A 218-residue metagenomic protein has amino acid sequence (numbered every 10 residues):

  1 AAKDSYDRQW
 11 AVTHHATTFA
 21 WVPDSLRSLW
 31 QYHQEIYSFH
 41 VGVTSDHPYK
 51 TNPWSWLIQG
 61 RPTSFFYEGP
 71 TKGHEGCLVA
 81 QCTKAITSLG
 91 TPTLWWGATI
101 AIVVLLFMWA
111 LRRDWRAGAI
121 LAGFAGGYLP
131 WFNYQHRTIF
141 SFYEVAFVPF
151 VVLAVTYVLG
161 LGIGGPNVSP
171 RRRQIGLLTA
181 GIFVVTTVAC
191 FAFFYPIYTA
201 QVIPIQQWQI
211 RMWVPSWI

Functional and structural regions predicted by a protein language model:
A1-G60, S64-Y67, C190-F194: Membrane-lumen/periplasm interface segments of specific transmembrane helices in polyprenyl phosphate-linked
A1-P23, L161-I218: Transmembrane helical bundles and short interhelical boundary loops of multi-pass, membrane-embedded
P48-T51, G60-A117: Membrane-interface anchor segments at the N-terminal boundary of transmembrane helices in multi-pass membrane enzymes
P92, L111-G123, Q174-G181: Membrane-interfacial loop-to-transmembrane alpha-helix junctions, especially the N-terminal start
M108-W109, A125-I139: Transmembrane-helix signature of polytopic, lipid-linked glycan biosynthesis machinery
F132-V145, I197-V202: Membrane-interface catalytic loops of GT-C/OST-like multi-pass glycosylation enzymes that act
T138-G160: Hydrophobic/aromatic-rich transmembrane helices and adjacent perimembrane loops
